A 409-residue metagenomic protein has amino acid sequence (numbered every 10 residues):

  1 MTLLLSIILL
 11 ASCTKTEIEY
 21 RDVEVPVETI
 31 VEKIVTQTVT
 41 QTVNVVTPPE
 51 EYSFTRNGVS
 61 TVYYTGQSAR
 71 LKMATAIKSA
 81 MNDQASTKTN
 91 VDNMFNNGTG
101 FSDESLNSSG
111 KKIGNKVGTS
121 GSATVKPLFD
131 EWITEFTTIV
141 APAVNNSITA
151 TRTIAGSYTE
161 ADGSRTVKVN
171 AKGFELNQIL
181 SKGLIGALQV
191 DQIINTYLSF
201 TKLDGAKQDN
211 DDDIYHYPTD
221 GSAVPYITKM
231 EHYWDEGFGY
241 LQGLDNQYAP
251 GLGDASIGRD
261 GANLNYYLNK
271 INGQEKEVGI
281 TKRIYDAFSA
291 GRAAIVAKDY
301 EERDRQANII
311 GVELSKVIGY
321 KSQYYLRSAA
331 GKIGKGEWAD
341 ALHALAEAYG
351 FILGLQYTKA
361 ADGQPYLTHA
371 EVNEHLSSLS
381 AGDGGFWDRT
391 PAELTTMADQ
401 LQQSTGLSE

Functional and structural regions predicted by a protein language model:
M1-L4: Sec-dependent signal peptide recognition, specifically the positively charged N-region followed immediately by
I7-N57: Bacterial Sec-dependent N-terminal signal peptides
V43-E409: Mature extracytoplasmic or organellar-lumen-exposed domains after removal of signal/transit peptides
